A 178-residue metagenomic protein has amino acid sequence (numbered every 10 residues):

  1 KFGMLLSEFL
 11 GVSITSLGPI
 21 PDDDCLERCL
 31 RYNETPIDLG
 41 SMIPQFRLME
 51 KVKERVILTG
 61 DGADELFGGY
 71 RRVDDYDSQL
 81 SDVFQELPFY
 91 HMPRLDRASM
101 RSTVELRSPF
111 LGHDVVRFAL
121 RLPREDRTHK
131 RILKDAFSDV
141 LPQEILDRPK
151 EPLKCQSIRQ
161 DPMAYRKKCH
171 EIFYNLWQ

Functional and structural regions predicted by a protein language model:
K1, P19-P21, P149-L153: Short, solvent-exposed turn/loop segments enriched in Gly/Ser/Thr/Pro and often Arg
G3-N33, V56, D61, L66: A conserved beta-strand->alpha-helix junction
L5-L6, C29, K51, F118 (+1 more regions): Residues within well-ordered alpha helices
V12, S41, E54-T59, E65 (+1 more regions): Adenosyl-5′-phosphate
N33-S41: Short, flexible loop segments at the rims of nucleotide/cofactor-binding pockets, characterized by
M42-V52: PAPS-dependent sulfotransferase catalytic domain
R71-D75: Short secondary-structure boundary/capping segments
